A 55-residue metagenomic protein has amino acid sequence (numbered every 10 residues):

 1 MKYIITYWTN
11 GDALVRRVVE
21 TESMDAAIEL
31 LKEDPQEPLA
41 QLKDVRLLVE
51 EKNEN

Functional and structural regions predicted by a protein language model:
M1-D12: Short aromatic-glycine-(Arg/Gly/Cys) micro-motifs in beta-strand/loop hairpins
K2-I4, V18-E20, R46: Ser/Thr- (and often Asn-) enriched beta-sheet segments in non-cytosolic proteins
D12-S23: A short, exposed loop/beta-hairpin motif centered on an aromatic-Gly-Thr core
L14, E33-N55: Short, mixed-charge low-complexity intrinsically disordered segments
M24-D25, P38: N-terminal cationic amphipathic segment used for targeting or macromolecule association
